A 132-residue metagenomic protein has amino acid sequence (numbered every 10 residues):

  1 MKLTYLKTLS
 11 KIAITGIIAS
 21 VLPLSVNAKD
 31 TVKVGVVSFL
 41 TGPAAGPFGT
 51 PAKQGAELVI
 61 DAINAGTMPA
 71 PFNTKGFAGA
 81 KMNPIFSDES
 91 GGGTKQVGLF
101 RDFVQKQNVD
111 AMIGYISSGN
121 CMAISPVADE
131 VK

Functional and structural regions predicted by a protein language model:
K2-K7, A28-K132: Extracytosolic ligand-binding ectodomains
T15-G16, V26: Cleavable N-terminal signal peptides
L22-A28: Sec/Tat signal peptide C-region and signal peptidase I cleavage site
